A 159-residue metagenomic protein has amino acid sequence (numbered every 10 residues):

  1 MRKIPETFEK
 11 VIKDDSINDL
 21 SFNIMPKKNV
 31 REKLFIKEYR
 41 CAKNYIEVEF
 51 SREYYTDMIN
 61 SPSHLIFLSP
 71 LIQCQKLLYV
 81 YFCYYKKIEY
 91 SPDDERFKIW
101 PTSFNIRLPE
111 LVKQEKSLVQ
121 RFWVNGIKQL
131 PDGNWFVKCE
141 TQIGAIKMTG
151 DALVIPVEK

Functional and structural regions predicted by a protein language model:
M1-I17, Q114-V119, W123-K159: HotDog/MaoC-like acyl-thioester-processing domains
M1-L65: Non-catalytic linker/capping segments at the edges of enzyme domains
E32-C41, F104-P109, W123-K128: Short amphipathic beta-strand and strand-loop transition segments with alternating hydrophobic
R40-A42, L68-P70, K98, Q114-L118 (+1 more regions): Solvent-exposed loop and beta-edge segments used for protein-protein assembly and interaction
E47-E89: Short, well-structured hydrophobic secondary-structure segments
E49-S51, R107-P109, I155: A structural detector for beta-sheet-dominated domains
V80-W123, D151: Hydrophobic beta-strand-centered segment that forms part of the acyl-chain substrate-binding groove
